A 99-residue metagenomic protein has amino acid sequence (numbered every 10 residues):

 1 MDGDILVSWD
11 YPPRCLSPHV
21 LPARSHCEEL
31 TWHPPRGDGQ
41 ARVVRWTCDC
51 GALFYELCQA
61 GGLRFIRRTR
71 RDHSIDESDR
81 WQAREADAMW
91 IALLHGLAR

Functional and structural regions predicted by a protein language model:
M1-C48: Negatively charged, low-complexity tracts enriched in Asp/Glu with abundant Ser/Thr
S17, Q40-A41, F54, M89 (+1 more regions): Amphipathic alpha-helical interaction segments
V43-H73: A short, structured beta-strand/loop element
C58-G61, I66-R67, Q82-A98: A short, charged, amphipathic alpha-helix used as a generic interaction element across diverse proteins
S74-R84: A short, exposed loop/beta-hairpin motif centered on an aromatic-Gly-Thr core
